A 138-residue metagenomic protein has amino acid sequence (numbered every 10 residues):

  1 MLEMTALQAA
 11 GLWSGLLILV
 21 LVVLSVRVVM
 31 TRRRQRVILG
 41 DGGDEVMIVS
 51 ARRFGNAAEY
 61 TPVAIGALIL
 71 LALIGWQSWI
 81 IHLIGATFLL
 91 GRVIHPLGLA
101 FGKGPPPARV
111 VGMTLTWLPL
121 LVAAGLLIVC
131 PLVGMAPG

Functional and structural regions predicted by a protein language model:
M1-L7, A136-G138: Short, strongly hydrophobic alpha-helical membrane anchors
L7-Q35: N-terminal signal-anchor transmembrane alpha helix
W13-L16, A51-F54, I84-T87, G112-L115 (+1 more regions): Physicochemical signature of membrane-embedded alpha-helices that form the seven-helix bundle of GPCRs, emphasizing
V26-A51: Cytosolic, membrane-interface loops and tails of multi-pass inner-membrane proteins
N56-L68, L120-L121: Core segments of transmembrane alpha-helices that mediate helix-helix packing or line hydrophobic substrate/ligand
A64-I65, L71-F101: Mid-chain, well-packed structural core segment of small domains
I94-L121: Interfacial loop-to-transmembrane junctions
G125-G138: Juxtamembrane boundary at the C-terminal end of a transmembrane helix
